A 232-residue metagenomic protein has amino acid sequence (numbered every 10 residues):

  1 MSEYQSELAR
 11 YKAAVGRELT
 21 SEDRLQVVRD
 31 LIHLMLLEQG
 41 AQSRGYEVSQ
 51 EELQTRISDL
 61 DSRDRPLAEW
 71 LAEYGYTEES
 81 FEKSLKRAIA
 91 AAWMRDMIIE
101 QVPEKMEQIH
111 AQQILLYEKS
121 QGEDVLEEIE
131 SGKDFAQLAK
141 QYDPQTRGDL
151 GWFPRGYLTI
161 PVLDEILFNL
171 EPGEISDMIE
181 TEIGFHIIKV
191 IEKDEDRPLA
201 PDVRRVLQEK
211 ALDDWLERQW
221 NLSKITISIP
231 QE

Functional and structural regions predicted by a protein language model:
M1-E79: N-terminal targeting/tethering segments
M1-Q26, E192-K193, E209-E232: Short, low-structural-confidence N-terminal segments
E18-S21, V125-D164, T181, I191-D202: Peptidyl-prolyl cis-trans isomerase
T20, S43-Q50, Q137-L138, S176-I179 (+1 more regions): Surface-exposed patches in mature extracellular/periplasmic domains of secreted proteins
E73-L115, Q141, V162-P201: Proteostasis/folding factors centered on peptidyl-prolyl cis-trans isomerases
